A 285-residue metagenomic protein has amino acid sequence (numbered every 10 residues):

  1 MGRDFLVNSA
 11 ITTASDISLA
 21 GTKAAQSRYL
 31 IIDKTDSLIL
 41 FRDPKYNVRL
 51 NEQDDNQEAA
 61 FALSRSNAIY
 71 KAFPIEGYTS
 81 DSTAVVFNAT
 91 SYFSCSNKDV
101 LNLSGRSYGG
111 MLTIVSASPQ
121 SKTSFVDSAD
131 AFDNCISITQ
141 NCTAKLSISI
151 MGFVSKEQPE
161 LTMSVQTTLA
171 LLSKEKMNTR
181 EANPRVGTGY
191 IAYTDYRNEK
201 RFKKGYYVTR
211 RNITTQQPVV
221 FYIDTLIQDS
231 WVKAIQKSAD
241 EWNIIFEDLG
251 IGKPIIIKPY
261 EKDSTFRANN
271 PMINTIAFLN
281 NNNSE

Functional and structural regions predicted by a protein language model:
M1-I227, I245, L249, Y260-E285: Auxiliary tRNA-acceptor-end handling modules of aminoacyl-tRNA synthetases
T225, D229-K237: Soluble non-cytosolic domains of exported or imported proteins
A234-G252: A short alpha-helix/helix-coil micro-patch that ends at or immediately precedes a cysteine
I255-I256: Extracellular glycoside hydrolase catalytic/binding regions
